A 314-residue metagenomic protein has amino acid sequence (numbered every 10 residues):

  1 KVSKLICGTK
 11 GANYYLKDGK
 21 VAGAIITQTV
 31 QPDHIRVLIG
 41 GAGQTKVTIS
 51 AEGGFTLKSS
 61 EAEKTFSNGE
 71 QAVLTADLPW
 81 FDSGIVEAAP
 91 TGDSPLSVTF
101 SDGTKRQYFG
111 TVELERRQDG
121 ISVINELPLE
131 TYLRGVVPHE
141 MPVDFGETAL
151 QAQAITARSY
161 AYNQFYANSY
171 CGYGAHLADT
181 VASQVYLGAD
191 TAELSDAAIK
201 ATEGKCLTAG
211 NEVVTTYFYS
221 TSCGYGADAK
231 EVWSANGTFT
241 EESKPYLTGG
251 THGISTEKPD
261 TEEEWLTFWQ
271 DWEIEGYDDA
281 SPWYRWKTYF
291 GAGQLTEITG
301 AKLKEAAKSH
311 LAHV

Functional and structural regions predicted by a protein language model:
K1-V314: Conserved, single-site charged/polar hotspot
